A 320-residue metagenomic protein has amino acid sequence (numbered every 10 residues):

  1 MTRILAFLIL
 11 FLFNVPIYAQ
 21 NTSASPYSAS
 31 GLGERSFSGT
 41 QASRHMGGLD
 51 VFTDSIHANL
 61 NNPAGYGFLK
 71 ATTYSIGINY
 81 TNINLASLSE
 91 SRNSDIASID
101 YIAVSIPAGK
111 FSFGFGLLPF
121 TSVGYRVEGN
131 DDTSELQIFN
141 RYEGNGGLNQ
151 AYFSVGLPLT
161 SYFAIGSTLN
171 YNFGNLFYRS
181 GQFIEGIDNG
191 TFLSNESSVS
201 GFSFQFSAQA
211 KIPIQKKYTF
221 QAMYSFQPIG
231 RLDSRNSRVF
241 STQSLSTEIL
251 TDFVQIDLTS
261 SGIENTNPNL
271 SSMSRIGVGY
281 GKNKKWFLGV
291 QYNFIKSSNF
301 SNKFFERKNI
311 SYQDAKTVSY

Functional and structural regions predicted by a protein language model:
M1-I4, S161: Positively charged n-region of N-terminal signal peptides that target proteins for export
I4-F13: Sec-dependent N-terminal signal peptides
V15-A19: Sec/Tat signal peptide C-region and signal peptidase I cleavage site
Q20-Y320: Subset of outer-membrane beta-barrel
